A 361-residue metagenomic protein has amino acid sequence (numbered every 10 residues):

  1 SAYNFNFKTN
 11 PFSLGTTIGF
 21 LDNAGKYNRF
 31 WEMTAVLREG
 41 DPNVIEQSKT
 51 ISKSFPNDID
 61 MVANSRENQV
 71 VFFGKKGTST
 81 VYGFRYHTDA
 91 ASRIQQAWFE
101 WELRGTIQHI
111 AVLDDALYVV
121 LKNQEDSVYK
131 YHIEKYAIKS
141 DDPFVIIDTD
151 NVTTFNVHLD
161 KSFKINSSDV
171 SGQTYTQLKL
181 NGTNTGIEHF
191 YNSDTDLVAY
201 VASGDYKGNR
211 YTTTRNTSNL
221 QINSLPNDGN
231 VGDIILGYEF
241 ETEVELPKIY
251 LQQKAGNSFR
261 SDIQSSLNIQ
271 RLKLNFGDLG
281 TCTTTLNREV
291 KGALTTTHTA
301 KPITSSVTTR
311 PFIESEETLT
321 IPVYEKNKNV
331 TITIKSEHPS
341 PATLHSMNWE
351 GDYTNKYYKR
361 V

Functional and structural regions predicted by a protein language model:
S1-V361: Beta-sheet repeat architectures centered on beta-propellers
